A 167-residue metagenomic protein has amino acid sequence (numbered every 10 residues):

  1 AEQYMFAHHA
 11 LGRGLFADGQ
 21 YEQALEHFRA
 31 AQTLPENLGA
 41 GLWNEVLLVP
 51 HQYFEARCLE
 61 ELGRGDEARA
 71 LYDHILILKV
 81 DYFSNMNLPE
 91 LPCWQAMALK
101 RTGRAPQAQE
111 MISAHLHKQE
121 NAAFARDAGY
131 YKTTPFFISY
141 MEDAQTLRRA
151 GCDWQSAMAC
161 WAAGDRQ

Functional and structural regions predicted by a protein language model:
A1, R29-A40, D73-V80, L116-H117: Amphipathic alpha-helical segments of tetratricopeptide repeats
Q3, A10, L47, Y53-F54 (+5 more regions): "A position-specific structural signal for the A-helix of alpha-solenoid helical repeats
G14, C58, I75-L78, A159: TPR/TPR-like alpha-solenoid repeats
